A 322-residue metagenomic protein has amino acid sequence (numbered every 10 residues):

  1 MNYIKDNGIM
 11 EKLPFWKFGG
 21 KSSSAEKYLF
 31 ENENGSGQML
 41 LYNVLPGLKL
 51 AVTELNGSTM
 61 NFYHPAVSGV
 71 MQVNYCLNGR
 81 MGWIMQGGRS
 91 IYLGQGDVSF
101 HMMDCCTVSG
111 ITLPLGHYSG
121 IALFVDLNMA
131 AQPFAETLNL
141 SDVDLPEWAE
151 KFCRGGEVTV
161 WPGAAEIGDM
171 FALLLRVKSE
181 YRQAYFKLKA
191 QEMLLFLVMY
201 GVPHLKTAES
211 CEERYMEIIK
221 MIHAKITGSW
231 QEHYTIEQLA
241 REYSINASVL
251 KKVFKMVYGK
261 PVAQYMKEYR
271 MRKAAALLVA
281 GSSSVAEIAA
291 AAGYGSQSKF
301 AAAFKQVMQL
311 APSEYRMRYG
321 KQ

Functional and structural regions predicted by a protein language model:
M1-V67: N-terminal low-complexity or simple alpha-helical regulatory segments that function as activation/interaction modules
V52-E54, Q72-N74, S119-D126: Short hydrophobic beta-strand segments that form the core of ligand-binding sensory/regulatory domains
V67-G88, G96-V98, D126-L127: Glycine- and acidic-residue-biased ligand/ion/polar-headgroup-sensing regions
I84, Y92-E212, I236, R241-A247 (+4 more regions): Alpha-helical bundle regulatory/interaction domains
T207-R214, I218, I222-H223, G228 (+2 more regions): Membrane-proximal linker segments that couple transmembrane helices to downstream signaling/catalytic modules
K220-G228, H233, E237-Q238, M256-S296 (+1 more regions): Terminal helix-turn-helix DNA-binding modules in bacterial transcription factors
L250, F254, K299-F300, F304: Short hydrophobic/aromatic patch on the recognition helix
A301-Q322: …primarily DNA-binding HTH/wHTH and HhH modules…
